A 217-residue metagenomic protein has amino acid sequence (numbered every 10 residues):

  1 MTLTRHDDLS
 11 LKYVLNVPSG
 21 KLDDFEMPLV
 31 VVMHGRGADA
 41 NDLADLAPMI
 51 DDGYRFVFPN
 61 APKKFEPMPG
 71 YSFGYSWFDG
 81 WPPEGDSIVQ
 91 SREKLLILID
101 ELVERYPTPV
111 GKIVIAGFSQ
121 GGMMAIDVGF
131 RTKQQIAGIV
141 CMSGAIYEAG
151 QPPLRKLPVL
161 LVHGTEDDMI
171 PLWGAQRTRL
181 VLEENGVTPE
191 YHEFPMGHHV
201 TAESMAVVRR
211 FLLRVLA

Functional and structural regions predicted by a protein language model:
H6-T108: Serine-hydrolase catalytic machinery in alpha/beta-hydrolase-like enzymes
H34-R36, A116-F118, G122, G164: Conserved alpha/beta-hydrolase "nucleophile elbow" surrounding the catalytic nucleophile
A38-D39, K64-F65, Y147, D168 (+1 more regions): Active-site loop signature of alpha/beta-hydrolase-fold enzymes
G111-R155: Primarily recognizes the serine-hydrolase "nucleophile elbow" in alpha/beta-hydrolase and SGNH/GDSL folds
L161-H163, D167: Short beta-strand/loop motif that positions the catalytic acidic residue of the alpha/beta-hydrolase fold
L172-A217: C-terminal catalytic histidine-bearing segment of alpha/beta-hydrolase fold enzymes
